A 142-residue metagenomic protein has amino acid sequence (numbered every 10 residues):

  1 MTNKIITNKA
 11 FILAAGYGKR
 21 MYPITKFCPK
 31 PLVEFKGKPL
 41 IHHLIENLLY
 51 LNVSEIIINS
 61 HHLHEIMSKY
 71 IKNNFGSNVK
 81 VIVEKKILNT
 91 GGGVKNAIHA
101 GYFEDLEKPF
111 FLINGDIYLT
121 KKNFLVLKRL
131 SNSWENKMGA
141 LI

Functional and structural regions predicted by a protein language model:
M1-T25, L32: N-proximal low-complexity "stem/linker" segments adjacent to membrane-targeting elements
T2-I12, K38-N114, L119, N123: Conserved N-terminal catalytic core of the sugar/cofactor nucleotidyltransferase
T25-F27, N52: Short glycine-enriched loop/turn motifs at secondary-structure junctions
F27-H42: Short catalytic helix/loop segments, enriched in acidic residues and glycine and frequently bearing histidine
C28-P31, F75, L127-S131: Glycine-rich, phosphate-binding/catalytic loops in enzymes
F35, I56, N136-M138: Intrinsic disorder/low-complexity segments enriched in polar/small residues
K121-I142: Conserved donor-nucleotide/metal-binding helix-loop-beta segment in metal-dependent transferases, i.e., the alpha-helix
